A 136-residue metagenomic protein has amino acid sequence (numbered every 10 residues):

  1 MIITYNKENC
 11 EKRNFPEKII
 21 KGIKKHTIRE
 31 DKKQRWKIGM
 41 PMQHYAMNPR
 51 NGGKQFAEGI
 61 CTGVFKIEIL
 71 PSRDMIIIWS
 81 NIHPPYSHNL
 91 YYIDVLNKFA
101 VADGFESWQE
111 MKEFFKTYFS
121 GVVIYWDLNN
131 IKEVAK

Functional and structural regions predicted by a protein language model:
M1-K136: Catalytic phosphate/metal-binding cores of nucleic-acid and nucleotide-processing enzymes, i.e., regions that mediate
